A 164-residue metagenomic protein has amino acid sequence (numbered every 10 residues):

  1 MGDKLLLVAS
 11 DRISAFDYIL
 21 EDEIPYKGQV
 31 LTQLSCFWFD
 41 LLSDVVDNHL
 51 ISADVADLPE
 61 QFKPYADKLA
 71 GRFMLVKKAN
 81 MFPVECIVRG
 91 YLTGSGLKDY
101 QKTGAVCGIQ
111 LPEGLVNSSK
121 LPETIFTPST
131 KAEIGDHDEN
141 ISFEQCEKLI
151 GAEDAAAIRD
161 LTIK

Functional and structural regions predicted by a protein language model:
M1-E133: Active-site loop/lid in soluble adenylation, ligation, and acyl-transfer enzymes
F126, T130, C146-E153: Soluble acyl-CoA-dependent acyltransferase catalytic core bearing the H(X)4D motif
A132-Q145: A structural motif
L149-K164: A long amphipathic alpha-helix within ATP-dependent nucleotide-binding catalytic cores
